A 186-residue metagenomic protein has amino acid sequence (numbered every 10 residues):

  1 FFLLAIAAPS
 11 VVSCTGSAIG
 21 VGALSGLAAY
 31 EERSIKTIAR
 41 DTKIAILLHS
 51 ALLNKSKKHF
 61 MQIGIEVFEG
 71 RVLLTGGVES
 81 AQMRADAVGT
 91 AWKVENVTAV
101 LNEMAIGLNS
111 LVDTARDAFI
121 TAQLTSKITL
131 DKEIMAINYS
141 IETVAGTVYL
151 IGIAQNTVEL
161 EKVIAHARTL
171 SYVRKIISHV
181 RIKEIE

Functional and structural regions predicted by a protein language model:
F1-G16: Sec-dependent bacterial lipoprotein signal peptides
V12-E186: N-terminal targeting leaders
